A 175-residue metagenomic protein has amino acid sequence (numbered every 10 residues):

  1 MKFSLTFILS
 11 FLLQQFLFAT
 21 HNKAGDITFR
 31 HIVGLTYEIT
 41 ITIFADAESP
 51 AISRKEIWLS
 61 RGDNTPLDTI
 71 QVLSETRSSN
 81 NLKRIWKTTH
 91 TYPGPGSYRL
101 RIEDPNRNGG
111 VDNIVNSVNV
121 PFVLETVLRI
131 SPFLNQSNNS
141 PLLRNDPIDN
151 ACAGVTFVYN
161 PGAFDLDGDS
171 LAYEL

Functional and structural regions predicted by a protein language model:
M1-K23: Bacterial Sec-dependent N-terminal signal peptides
F18-L175: Long, compositionally biased, intrinsically disordered segments
